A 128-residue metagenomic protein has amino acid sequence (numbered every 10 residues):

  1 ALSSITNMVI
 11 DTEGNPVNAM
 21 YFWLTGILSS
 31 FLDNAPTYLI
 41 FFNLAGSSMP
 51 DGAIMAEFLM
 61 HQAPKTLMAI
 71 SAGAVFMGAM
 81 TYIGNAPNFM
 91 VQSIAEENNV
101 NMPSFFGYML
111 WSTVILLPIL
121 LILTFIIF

Functional and structural regions predicted by a protein language model:
A1-S48: Transmembrane helical segments that form the transport core of multi-pass membrane transport proteins
P16-G26, G52-M80: Alpha-helical transmembrane segments of multi-pass membrane proteins
P36-A53, Y82-E97: Re-entrant/interfacial helical elements at transmembrane boundaries that shape and gate the permeation pathway
A72, F76-F128: Juxtamembrane and boundary regions of transmembrane helices in multi-pass small-molecule transporters and channels
